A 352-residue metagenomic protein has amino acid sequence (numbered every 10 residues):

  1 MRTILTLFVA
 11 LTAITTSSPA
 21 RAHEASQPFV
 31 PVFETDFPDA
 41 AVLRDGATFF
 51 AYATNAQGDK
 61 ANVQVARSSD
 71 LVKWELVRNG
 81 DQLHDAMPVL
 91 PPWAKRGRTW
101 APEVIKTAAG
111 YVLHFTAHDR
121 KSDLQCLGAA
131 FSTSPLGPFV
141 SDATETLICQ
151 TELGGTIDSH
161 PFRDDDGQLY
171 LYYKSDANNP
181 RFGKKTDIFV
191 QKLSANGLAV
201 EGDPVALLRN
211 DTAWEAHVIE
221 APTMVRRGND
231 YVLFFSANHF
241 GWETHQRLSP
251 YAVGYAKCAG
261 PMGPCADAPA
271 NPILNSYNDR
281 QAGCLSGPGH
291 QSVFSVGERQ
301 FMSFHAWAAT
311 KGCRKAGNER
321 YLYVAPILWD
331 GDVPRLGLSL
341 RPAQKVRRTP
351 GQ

Functional and structural regions predicted by a protein language model:
M1-T3: Positively charged n-region of N-terminal signal peptides that target proteins for export
L5-T15: Bacterial N-terminal signal peptides
T16-A22: Signal peptide processing junction and immediate N-terminal pro/mature segment of secreted/exported proteins
A22-Q352: Carbohydrate-active catalytic/glycan-binding domains of CAZyme proteins, especially the secreted or lumenal ectodomains
